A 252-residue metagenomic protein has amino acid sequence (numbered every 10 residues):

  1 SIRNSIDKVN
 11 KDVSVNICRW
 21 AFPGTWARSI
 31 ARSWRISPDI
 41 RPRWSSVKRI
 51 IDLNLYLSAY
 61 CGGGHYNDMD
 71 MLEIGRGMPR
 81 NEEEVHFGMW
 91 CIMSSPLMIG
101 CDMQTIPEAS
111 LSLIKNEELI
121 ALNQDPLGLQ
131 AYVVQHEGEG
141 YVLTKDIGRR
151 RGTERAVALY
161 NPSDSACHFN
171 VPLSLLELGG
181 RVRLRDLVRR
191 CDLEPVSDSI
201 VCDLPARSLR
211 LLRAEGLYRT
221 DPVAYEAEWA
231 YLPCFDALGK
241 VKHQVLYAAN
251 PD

Functional and structural regions predicted by a protein language model:
S1, G24-R28, C167-H168: Extracytoplasmic/secreted cell-surface and envelope-processing proteins
S1-D7: Short, well-ordered alpha-helical packing segments
D7-D102, N123, Q135: Glycan-recognition surfaces
V85-V134, S208-E226: Catalytic cores of secreted or luminal carbohydrate-active enzymes
W90-M93, M98-G100, H136-L178, R207: Carbohydrate-binding surface patches
Q104, L127, R149, P162-S165 (+2 more regions): Short, glycine-/Ser/Thr-/acidic-enriched flexible segments
V133-E154, V223-K242: Surface beta-strand/loop "capping" patches
L178-L184, D192, D198-L204, S208-D252: Extracytoplasmic
